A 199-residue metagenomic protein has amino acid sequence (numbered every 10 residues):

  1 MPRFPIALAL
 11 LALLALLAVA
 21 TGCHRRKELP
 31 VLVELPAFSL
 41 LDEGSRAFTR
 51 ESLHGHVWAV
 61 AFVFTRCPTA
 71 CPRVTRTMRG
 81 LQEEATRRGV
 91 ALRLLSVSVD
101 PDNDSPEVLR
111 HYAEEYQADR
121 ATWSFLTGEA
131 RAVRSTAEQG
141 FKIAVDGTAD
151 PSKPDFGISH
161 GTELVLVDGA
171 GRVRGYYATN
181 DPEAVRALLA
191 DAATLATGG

Functional and structural regions predicted by a protein language model:
M1-L41, R186, A193-G199: N-terminal targeting signals for export/organelle localization
L35-P36, W58, G161-E163: Short loop/turn microsegments at loop-to-beta-strand junctions
F38-W58, Q82: A short beta-strand-turn-helix
E51-M78: Short active-site neighborhood of thiol/selenol oxidoreductases, capturing the structured segment around
V57, V63-R66, Q82-A85, G89 (+5 more regions): Sec/Tat-exported extracytoplasmic proteins
T75-T136: Structural microenvironment flanking redox-active thiols in thiol-disulfide oxidoreductases
A149-G199: Thiol-/selenol-based redox modules, centered on thioredoxin-like and closely related oxidoreductase domains
